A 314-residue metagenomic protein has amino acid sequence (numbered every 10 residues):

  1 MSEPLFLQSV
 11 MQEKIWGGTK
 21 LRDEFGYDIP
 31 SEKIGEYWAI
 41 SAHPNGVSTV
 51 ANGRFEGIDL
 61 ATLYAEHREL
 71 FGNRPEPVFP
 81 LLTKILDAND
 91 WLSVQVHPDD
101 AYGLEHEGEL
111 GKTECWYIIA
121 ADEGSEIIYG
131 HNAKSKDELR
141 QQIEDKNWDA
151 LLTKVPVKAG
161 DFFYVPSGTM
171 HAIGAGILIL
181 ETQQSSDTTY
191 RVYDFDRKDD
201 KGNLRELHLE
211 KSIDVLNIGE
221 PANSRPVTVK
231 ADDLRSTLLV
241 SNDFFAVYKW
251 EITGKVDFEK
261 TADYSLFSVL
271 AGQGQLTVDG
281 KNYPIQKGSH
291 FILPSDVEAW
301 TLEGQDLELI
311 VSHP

Functional and structural regions predicted by a protein language model:
M1-K134, D194-A222, V247, E308: Transition-metal
V78, L86-W91, D100, L110-G111 (+5 more regions): Ligand-binding loop in jelly-roll beta-barrel domains
T83-K84, L92, E109, E114-Y117 (+5 more regions): His/acidic/aromatic-lined binding-pocket segments of jelly-roll/cupin-type domains and related regulatory beta-sandwich
I118-L139, T237-L239, I252-D263: Short beta-strand/loop turn elements enriched in aromatics
Q141-D149, Q273-Q275: Short, structured beta-strand/loop micro-motifs enriched in basic residues and often containing a Trp
D145-L151, F162-Y164, M170-P221: An exposed, glycine/acidic-rich loop-and-rim segment of catalytic or binding clefts
L152-Y164, L178, D279-V297: Short acidic-glycine-tyrosine-enriched beta hairpin
P226-Y283, K287-S289: Acidic/His-leaning functional-site neighborhoods
